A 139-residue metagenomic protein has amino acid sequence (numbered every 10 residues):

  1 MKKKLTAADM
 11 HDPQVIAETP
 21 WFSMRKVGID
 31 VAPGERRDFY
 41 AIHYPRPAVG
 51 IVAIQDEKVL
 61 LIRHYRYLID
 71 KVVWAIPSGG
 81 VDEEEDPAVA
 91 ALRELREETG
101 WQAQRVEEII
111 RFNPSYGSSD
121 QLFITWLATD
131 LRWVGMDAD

Functional and structural regions predicted by a protein language model:
K2-L5, I42-R93, I110, V134-G135: Conserved Nudix-box catalytic region and its N-terminal flanking loop in Nudix hydrolases and closely related
K2-V15: A short, amphipathic edge element
D9-M10, Q102-I109: A short coil-to-beta-strand element that immediately follows conserved catalytic motifs
D12-G50, Q55-D56: Acidic, metal-coordinating catalytic segment for phosphate/diphosphate chemistry, firing primarily on the Nudix
P13-V15, I110-S115: Short, solvent-exposed loop/turn elements at beta->coil junctions and helix N-caps that rim active or binding pockets
K26-P33, S115-G135: Active-site-adjacent beta-strand/loop module that shapes the phosphate/pyrophosphate-binding cleft
Y65, E94-E97, W101, I124: Recognition helices and adjacent regulatory flanks at domain boundaries
E84-V89, E98-R105: Beta-rich strand-turn-strand
